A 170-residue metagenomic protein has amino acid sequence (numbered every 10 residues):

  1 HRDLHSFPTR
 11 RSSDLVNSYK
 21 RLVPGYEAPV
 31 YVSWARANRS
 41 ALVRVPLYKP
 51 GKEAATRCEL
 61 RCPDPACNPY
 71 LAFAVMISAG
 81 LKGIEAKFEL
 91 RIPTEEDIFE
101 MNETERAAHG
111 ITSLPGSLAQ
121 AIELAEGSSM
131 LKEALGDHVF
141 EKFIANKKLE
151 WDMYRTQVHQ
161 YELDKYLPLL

Functional and structural regions predicted by a protein language model:
H1-T9: Single conserved hydrophobic/aromatic residue that forms the stacking wall/gate of nucleotide- or nucleobase-binding
R2, A41, C58, A79-K82 (+3 more regions): Flexible, active-site-adjacent loop/turn segments at secondary-structure boundaries
D3-L4, A35, P65, S117: Generic detector of ordered secondary-structure context
S6, V75-G80, A121-L124, S128: Generic, well-ordered alpha-helical scaffold segments in large soluble proteins
F7-P8, Y19, F143: Aromatic-residue hotspot detector
L15-A108: C-terminal catalytic subdomain
E95-L170: Acidic, glycine-enriched catalytic cores built around paired aspartates
